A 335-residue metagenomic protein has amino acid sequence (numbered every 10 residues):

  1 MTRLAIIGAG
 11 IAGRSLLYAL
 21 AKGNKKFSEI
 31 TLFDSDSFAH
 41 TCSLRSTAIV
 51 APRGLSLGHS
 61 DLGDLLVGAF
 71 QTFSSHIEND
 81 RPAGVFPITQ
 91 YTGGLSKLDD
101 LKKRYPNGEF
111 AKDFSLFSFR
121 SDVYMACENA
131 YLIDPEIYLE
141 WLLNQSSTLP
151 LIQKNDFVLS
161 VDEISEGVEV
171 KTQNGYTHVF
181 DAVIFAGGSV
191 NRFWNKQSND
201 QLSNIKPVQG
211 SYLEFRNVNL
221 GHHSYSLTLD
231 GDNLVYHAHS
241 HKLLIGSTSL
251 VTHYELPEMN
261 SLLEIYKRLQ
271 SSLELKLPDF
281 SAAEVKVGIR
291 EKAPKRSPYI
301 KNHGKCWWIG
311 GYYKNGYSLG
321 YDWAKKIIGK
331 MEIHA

Functional and structural regions predicted by a protein language model:
M1-A12: Beta1/beta-strand and adjacent pyrophosphate-binding region of the FAD-binding site in flavoprotein oxidoreductases
A12, F38, V190: Conserved Rossmann-like nucleotide-cofactor binding loop
A21-S43: Glycine-rich FAD pyrophosphate-binding loop
T47-C127: Dinucleotide-binding Rossmann-like beta1-alpha1 core, especially the glycine-rich loop that anchors the ADP
L57-A69, M125-W141, L256-S261, S318-Y321: Short beta-strand to alpha-helix junction loop
I152-V168: A conserved short coil-to-beta-strand element within the FAD-binding core of flavoproteins
Y176, F180-K267, L275-S281: Flavin-dependent oxidoreductases
F280-A335: C-terminal catalytic lobe of FAD-dependent flavoproteins
